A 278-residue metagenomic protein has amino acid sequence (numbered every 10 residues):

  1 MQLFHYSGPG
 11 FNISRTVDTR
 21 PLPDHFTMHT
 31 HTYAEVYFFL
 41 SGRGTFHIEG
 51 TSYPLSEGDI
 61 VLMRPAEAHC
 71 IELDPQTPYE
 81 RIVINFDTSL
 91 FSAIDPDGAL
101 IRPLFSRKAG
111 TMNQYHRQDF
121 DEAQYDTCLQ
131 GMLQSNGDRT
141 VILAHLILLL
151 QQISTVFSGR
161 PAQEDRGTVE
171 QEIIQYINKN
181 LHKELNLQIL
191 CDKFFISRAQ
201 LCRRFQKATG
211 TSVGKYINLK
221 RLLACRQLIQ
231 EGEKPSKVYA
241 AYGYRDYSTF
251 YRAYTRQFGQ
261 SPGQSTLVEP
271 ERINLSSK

Functional and structural regions predicted by a protein language model:
M1-I60, E67, P75, A99-P103 (+2 more regions): Generic protein-terminus/edge-of-domain signal
M1-R20, P65-Q134, Q151-T155: A hydrophobic/aromatic-rich effector-binding and dimerization subdomain of bacterial HTH-type transcriptional regulators
G58, L201, F205, T249-F250 (+1 more regions): Short hydrophobic/aromatic patch on the recognition helix
K108-F120, L133-L146, L150-K183, L187-F194 (+1 more regions): Short, Lys/Arg-enriched, Trp-marked, Pro/Gly-tolerant hinge/linker segments that flank
Q175, K179, E184, Q188 (+2 more regions): Terminal helix-turn-helix DNA-binding modules in bacterial transcription factors
D192, R203, K207, A240-A241 (+1 more regions): Alpha-helical residues within the helix-turn-helix
A241-Y244, S248-Q257, G263: Long, positively charged, glycine-interspersed low-complexity recognition regions
